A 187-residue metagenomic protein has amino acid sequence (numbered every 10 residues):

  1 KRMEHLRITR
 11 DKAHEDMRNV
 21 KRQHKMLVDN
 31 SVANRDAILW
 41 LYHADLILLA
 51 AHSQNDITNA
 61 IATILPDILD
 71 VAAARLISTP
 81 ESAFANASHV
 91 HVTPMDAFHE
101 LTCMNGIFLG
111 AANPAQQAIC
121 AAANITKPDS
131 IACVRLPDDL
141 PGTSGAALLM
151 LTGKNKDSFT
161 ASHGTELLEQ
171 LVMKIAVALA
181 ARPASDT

Functional and structural regions predicted by a protein language model:
K1-I47: Signal-transmission linkers at sensory-effector interfaces
A51-S88: Helix-loop-beta substructure at the N-terminus of cytosolic sensory domains that couple signal/ligand detection
S82-G110: Allosteric regulatory "coupling" segments in signal-transduction proteins
F108-S130: Signal-transducing coupling segments at domain and membrane junctions
D129-L140: Short hydrophobic beta-strand micro-motif common in sensory/regulatory domains
D138-K154: Sensory-domain boundary capping and coupling elements
G153-Q170, A178-D186: Regulatory loop-to-helix N-cap segments in sensory/regulatory domains that couple ligand/signal detection
